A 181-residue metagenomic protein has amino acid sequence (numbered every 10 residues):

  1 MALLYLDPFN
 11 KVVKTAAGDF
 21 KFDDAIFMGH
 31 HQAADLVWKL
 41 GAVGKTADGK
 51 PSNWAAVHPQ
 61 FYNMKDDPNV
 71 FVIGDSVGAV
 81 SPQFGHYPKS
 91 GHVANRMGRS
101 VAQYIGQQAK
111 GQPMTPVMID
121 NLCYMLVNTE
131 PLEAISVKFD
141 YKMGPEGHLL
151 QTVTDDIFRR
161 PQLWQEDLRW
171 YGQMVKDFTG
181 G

Functional and structural regions predicted by a protein language model:
M1-K11: A conserved short coil-to-beta-strand element within the FAD-binding core of flavoproteins
L3, K14-D19: A structured beta-alpha segment of the ubiquitous adenosine-cofactor-binding alpha/beta core
K21-D24, M28-A94: FAD-site-proximal beta/loop scaffold in flavoenzymes
H30, S81, Q103-G106, K110 (+1 more regions): Hydrophobic alpha-helix feature that most strongly marks membrane-spanning transmembrane helices and their immediate
N53-V72, V117, V127-G147: FAD-binding beta-loop-beta segment adjacent to the flavin cofactor pocket
F84-M97, C123-K138: Short, electropositive alpha-helical surface patch
H92-I119: Internal hydrophobic alpha-helix adjacent to the cofactor/substrate pocket in enzyme cavities
A134-G181: C-terminal auxiliary extensions adjacent to catalytic cores
